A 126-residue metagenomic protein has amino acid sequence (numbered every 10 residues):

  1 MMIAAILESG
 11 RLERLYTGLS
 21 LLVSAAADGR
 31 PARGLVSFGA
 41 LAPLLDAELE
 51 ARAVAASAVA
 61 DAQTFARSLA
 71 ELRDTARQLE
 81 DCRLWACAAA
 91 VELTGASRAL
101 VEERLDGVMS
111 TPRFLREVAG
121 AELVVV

Functional and structural regions predicted by a protein language model:
M1-I3, D28-A32, L79-C82, A119-A121: Short coil/turn connectors at secondary-structure junctions
I3-Y16, L44: Short, glycine-rich nucleotide/cofactor-binding loops
A4-S9, V54-D61, A99: Short, basic, glycine/proline-bearing loop/turn elements
Y16-G29: Histidine-anchored nucleotide/phosphate-binding helix
A32-F38, W85-A88: Short internal beta-strands
A40-A53: N-terminal beta-loop-helix "entrance" segment that forms/cooperates in small-molecule cofactor or anionic ligand
R52-R83: A glycine-rich helix N-cap at a beta->alpha junction
C82-V125: N-terminal glycine-rich phosphate/adenylate-binding segment common to multiple enzyme folds
